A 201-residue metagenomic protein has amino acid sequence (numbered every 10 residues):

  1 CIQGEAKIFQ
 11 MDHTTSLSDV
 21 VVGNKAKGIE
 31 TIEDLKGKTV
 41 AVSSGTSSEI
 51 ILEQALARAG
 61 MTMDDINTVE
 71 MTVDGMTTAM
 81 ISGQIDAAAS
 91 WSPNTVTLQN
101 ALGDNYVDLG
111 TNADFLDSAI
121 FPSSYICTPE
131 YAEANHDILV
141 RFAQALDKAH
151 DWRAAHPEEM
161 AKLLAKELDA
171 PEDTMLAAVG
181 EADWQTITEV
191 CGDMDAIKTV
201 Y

Functional and structural regions predicted by a protein language model:
C1, T39, S44, L56-G60 (+7 more regions): Sec/Tat-exported extracytoplasmic proteins
C1-T72, A79, Q84-S92, D108-N112 (+1 more regions): Short, glycine-/small- and polar/acidic-enriched structural segments that line small-molecule recognition paths
V20-V22, S124-C127, Y131-A132: Short glycine- and hydrophobic/aromatic-rich loop-to-beta-strand nucleating segment in the catalytic cores
K25, S92-P93, P129, P157 (+1 more regions): Short secondary-structure boundary segments
E33, T77-T78, V96, V140: Alpha-helical segments flanking ligand/cofactor-binding loops in enzyme cores
I51, T97, L163: Phosphate- and divalent-cation-binding pockets in alpha/beta enzyme and binding domains that engage nucleotide-derived
M76-A79, N94-T95, M160, A178: Short, hydrophobic alpha-helical packing/hinge segments within bilobed ligand-binding/sensory domains
E133-Y201: Secondary-structure end/capping motifs
